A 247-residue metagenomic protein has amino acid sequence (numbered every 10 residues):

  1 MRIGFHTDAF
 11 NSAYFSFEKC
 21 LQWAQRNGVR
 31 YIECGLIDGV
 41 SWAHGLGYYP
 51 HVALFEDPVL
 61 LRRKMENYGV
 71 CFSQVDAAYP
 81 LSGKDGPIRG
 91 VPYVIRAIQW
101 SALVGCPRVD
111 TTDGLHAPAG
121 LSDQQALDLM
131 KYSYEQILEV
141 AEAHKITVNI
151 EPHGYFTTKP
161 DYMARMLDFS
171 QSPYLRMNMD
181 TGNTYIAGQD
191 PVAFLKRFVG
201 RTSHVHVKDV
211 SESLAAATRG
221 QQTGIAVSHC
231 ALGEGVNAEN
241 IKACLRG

Functional and structural regions predicted by a protein language model:
M1-F10, Y14, C71: Mobile, glycine- and charge-enriched loop segments and immediately flanking short secondary-structure elements within
R2-F5, F17, I32, Q125 (+2 more regions): Acidic/histidine-rich catalytic cores of soluble enzymes
I3, W23-V29: A short, Lys/Arg-enriched amphipathic alpha-helix followed by its capping loop at the start of a domain
A9, G47-V52, A78-I88, C230-G235: The substrate-binding groove and active-site-proximal loops of carbohydrate-active enzymes, especially glycoside
A9-N11, L36-D38, A78-L81, D113-A117 (+3 more regions): Active-site-proximal loop/turn and secondary-structure-junction residues that shape catalytic pockets, frequently
K19-Q25, P58-Q74, P80-M177, R197: Active-site acidic/histidine proton-transfer and metal-coordination neighborhood in alpha/beta enzyme cores
E33-R62, D113-L121: Glycine-rich, proline-tolerant flexible connector loops at the mouths of alpha/beta enzymes
